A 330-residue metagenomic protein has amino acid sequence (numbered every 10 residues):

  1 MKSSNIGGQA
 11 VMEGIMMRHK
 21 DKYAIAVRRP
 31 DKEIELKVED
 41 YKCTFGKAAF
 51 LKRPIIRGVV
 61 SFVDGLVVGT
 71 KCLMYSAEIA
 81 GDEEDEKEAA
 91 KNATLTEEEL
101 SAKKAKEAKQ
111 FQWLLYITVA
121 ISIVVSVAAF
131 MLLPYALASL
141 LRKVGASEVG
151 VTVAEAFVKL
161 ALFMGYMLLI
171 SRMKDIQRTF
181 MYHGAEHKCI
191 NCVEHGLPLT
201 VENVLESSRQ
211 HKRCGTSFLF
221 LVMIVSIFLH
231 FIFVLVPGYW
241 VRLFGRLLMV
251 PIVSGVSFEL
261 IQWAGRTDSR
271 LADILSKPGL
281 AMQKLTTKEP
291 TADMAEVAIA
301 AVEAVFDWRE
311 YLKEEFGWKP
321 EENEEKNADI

Functional and structural regions predicted by a protein language model:
M1, N5, A10-V11, F45-K52 (+2 more regions): Cytosolic juxtamembrane amphipathic/interface segments immediately preceding and feeding into a transmembrane helix
M1-K91: Divalent-cation
K2-G7, V11, I15-M17, E88-A93 (+5 more regions): Polar-ligand-bearing catalytic/cofactor-coordination segments of membrane-embedded or membrane-tethered inner-membrane
G46-A49, V59-F62, L66-K87, K103 (+6 more regions): Multi-pass alpha-helical transmembrane bundle typical of ion/small-solute transporters and intramembrane aspartyl
F50-Y75, E155-F180, V250-R266: Hydrophobic alpha-helical membrane-embedded segments
Y75, I79, S122-S147, V222-L247 (+2 more regions): Juxtamembrane "helix exit" motif at the C-terminal ends of alpha-helical transmembrane segments in multi-pass membrane
G81-E107, L115, A128-E148: Hydrophobic transmembrane alpha-helix segments characteristic of membrane transport and insertion machinery
Q112-F130, H211-M223: Select subsegments of transmembrane alpha-helices in polytopic membrane proteins, especially boundary-proximal
